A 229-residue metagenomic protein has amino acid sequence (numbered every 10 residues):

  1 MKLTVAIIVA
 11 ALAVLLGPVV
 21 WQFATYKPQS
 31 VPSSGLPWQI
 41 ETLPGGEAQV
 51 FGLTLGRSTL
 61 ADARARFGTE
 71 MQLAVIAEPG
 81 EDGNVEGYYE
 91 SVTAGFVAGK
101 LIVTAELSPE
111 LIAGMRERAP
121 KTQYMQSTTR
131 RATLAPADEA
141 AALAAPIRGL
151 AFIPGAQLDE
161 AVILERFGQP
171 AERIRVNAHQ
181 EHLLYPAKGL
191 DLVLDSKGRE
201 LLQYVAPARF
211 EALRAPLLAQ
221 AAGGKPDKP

Functional and structural regions predicted by a protein language model:
M1-K2: N-terminal hydrophobic targeting signals that begin at the initiator methionine
V5-T25: Hydrophobic membrane-insertion alpha-helices, especially the h-region of bacterial N-terminal signal peptides
Q22-S33, S58-P229: A cross-family detector of function-defining hotspots
T25, Q29-E47: Short, 15-30-residue, compositionally biased linear elements with alpha-helical propensity or flexible coil
Q39-F51, D138-R148: Acidic/histidine-rich, surface-exposed loop or edge segments in extracytoplasmic proteins
